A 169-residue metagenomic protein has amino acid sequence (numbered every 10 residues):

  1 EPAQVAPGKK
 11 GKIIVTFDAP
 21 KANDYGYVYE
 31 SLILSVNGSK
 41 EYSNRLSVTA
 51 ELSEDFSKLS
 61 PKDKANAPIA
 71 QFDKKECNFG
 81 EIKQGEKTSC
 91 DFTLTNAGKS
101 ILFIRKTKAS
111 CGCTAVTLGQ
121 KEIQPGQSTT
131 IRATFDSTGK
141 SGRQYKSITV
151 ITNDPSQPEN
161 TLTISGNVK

Functional and structural regions predicted by a protein language model:
E1-K10, K99-Q127: Surface-exposed binding patches on compact interaction domains or structured appendages
Q4-P7, A22-N23, G80-Q84: Short, solvent-exposed beta-strand/turn "edge" segments of beta-rich domains on protein surfaces
A6-T16, T88, P125-A133: Short Pro-Gly-centered flexible turn/kink motifs
K12, P20-I33, S43-R45, Q84-D91 (+1 more regions): Short, solvent-exposed loop/turn segments enriched in Ser/Thr/Gly
D18-Y25, F135-S141, N153, N167: Short, surface-exposed loop/turn segments at beta-strand-coil junctions that are enriched for proline with nearby
N37-T93, A97-K99, P155-K169: Long, low-complexity ectodomains and other extracytoplasmic segments of secretory-pathway proteins
